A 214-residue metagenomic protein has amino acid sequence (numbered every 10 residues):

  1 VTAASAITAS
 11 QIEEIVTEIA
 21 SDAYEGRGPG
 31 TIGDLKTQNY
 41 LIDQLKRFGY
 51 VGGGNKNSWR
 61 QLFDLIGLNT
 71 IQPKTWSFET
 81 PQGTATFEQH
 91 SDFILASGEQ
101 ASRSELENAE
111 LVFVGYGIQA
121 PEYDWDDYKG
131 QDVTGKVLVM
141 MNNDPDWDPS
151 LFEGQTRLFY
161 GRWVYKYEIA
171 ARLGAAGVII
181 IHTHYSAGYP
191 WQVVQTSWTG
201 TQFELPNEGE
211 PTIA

Functional and structural regions predicted by a protein language model:
V1-G30, Q38: Mature N-terminal segment immediately following signal peptide/propeptide cleavage in secreted/periplasmic
E25-L151, Y189-P190, Q195-S197, F203-L205 (+1 more regions): Noncatalytic luminal/extracellular "stalk/propeptide" segments of secretory-pathway proteins
K46, A171-R172: Non-catalytic positions within long, well-ordered alpha-helices that form the structural scaffold/packing of enzyme
V51, A176-G177: Short acidic/polar active-site loop segments enriched in Thr and Asp
E122-D127, G161-E168: Short, acidic/polar
L138, V178-I179: Hydrophobic residues within beta-strands of alpha/beta enzymes
S150-L158, W163: Proteins synthesized as precursors that undergo proteolytic processing into mature forms
H182-T183: Short secondary-structure boundary segments
